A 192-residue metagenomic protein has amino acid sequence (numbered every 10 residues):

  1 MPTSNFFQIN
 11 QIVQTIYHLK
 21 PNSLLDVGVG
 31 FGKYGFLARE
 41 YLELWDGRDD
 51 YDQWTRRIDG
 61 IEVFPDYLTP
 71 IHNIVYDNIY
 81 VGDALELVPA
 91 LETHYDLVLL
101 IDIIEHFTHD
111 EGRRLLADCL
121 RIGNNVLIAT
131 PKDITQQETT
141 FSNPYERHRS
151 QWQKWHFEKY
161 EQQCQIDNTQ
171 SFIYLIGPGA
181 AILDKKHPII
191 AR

Functional and structural regions predicted by a protein language model:
M1-H94, D110-A117, S142-Y160, I166-R192: Conserved N-terminal segment of class I S-adenosyl-L-methionine
L99: A conserved beta-strand element that flanks and buttresses the S-adenosyl-L-methionine
I103-H106: Hydrophobic adenine-recognition pocket in adenosine-nucleotide-binding enzymes
D118-I122: Conserved helix-to-beta-strand junction in the class I
G123-D133: Conserved beta-strand signature within the Rossmann-like core of class I S-adenosyl-L-methionine
T135-T140: A short acidic, helix-capping loop that chelates divalent metal ions and anchors anionic groups
